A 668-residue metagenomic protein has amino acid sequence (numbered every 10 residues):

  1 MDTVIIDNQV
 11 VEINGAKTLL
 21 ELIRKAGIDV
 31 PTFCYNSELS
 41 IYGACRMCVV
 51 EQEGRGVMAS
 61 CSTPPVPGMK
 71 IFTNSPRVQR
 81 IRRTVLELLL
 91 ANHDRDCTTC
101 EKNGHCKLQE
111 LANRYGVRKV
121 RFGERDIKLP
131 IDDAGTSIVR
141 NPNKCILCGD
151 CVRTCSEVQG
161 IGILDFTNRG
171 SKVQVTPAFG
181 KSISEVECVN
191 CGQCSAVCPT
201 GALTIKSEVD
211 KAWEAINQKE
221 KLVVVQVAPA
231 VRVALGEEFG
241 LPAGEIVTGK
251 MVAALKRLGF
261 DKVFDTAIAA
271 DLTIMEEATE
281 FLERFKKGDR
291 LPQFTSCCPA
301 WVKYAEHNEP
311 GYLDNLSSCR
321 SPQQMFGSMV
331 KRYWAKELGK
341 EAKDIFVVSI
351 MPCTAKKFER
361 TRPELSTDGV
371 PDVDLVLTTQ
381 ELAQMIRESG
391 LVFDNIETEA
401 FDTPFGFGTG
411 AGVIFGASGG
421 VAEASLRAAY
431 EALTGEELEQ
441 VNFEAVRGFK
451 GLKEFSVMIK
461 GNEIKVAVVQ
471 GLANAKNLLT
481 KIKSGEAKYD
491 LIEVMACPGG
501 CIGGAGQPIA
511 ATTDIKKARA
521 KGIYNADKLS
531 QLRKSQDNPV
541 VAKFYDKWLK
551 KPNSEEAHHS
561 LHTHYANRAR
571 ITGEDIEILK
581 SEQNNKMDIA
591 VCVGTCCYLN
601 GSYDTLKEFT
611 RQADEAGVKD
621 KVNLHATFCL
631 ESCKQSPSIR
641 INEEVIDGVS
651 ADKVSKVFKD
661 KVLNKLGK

Functional and structural regions predicted by a protein language model:
M1, P130-D132, K172-Q174, P229-V233 (+1 more regions): A short alpha-helix capping/helix-coil boundary motif
M1-Q9: Eukaryote-biased recognition of intrinsically disordered, low-complexity regulatory segments
N8, S37, R140, I183-V186 (+1 more regions): A structural connector/turn signal
V10, G15-K70, N74-V78, R82 (+1 more regions): Iron-sulfur-associated redox domains of electron-transfer enzymes in respiratory and anaerobic energy metabolism
R46-N190, A196, L203-L222, E644-K668: Fe-S ferredoxin-like electron-transfer domains and their immediately adjacent linker/connector regions across
